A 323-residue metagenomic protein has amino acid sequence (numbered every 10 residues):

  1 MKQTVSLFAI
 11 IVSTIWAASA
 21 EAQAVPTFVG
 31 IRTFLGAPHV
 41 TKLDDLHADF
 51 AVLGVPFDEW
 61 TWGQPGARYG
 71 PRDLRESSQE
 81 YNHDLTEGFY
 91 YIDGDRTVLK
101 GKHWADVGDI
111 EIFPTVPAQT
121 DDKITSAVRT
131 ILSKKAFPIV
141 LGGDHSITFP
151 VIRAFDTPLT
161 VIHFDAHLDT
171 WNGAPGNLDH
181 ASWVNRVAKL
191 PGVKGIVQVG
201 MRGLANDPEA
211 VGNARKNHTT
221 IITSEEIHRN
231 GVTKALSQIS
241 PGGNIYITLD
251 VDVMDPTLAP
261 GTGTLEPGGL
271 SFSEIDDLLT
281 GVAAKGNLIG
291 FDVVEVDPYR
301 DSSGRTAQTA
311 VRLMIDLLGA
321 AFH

Functional and structural regions predicted by a protein language model:
M1-T4: Positively charged n-region of N-terminal signal peptides that target proteins for export
S6-I15: Bacterial N-terminal signal peptides
I15-A17, K135: A general, composition-driven signal for non-globular sequence regions
A17-A24: Boundary at the C-terminal end of the N-terminal hydrophobic targeting segment
A24-H323: Conserved alpha-helical scaffold segments that buttress catalytic/binding sites
